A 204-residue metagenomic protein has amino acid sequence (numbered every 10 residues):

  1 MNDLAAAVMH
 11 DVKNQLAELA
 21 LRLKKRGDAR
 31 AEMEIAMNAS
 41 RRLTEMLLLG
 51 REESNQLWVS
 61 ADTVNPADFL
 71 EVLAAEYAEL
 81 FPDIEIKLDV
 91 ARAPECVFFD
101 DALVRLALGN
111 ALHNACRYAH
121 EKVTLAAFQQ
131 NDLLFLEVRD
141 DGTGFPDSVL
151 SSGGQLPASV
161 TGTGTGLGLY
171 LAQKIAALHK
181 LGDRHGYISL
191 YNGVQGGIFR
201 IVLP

Functional and structural regions predicted by a protein language model:
A31-D83: Conserved DHp (HisKA) dimerization/phosphotransfer helix of two-component histidine kinases, i.e., the long coiled-coil
K87-E95: Conserved catalytic submotifs in the C-terminal HATPase_c
G109-N110, N114: Conserved polar catalytic motif of the HATPase_c/GHKL fold
K122-D132: Short beta-strand/loop element within the Bergerat-fold HATPase_c
D140: Acidic ATP/Mg2+-coordinating residue in the GHKL
F145-P157: Short conserved segment of the HATPase_c
G162-K174: Glycine-rich phosphate-binding loop
L171-H185: Conserved glycine-/histidine-rich ATP-lid loop and adjacent helix of the Bergerat-fold HATPase_c
